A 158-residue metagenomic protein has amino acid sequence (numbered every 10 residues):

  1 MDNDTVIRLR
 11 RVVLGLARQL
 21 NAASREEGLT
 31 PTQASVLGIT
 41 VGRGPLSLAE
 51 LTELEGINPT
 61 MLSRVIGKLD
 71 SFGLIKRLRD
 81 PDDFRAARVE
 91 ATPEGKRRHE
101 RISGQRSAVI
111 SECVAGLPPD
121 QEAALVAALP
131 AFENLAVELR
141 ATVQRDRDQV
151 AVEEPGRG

Functional and structural regions predicted by a protein language model:
M1, E122-G158: C-terminal regulatory/oligomerization modules of transcriptional regulators
M1-P31, E154-G158: N-terminal leader segment of winged-helix/HTH proteins
N3-V6, R10, T30, P59 (+3 more regions): Short, structured helix-loop boundary elements
R10, Q33, L37, T92 (+2 more regions): Generic structural concept
Q19-M61, I66, F72, R88: N-terminal helix-turn-helix DNA-binding core of bacterial DNA-binding proteins
N21, R25, V114, V137 (+1 more regions): Short, flexible helix-adjacent loops and helix caps
P45, G67-P130, V137: Charged, amphipathic alpha-helical coiled-coil/dimerization segments
